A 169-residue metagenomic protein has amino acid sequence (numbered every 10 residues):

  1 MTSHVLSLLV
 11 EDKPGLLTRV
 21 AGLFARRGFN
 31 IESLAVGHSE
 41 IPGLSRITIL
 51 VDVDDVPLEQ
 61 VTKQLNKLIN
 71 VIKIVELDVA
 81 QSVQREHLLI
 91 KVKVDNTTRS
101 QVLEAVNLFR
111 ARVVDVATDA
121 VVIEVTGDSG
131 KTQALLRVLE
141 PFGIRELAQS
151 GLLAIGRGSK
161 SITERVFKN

Functional and structural regions predicted by a protein language model:
M1-R46, L50-N169: Long, contiguous binding/interaction regions
